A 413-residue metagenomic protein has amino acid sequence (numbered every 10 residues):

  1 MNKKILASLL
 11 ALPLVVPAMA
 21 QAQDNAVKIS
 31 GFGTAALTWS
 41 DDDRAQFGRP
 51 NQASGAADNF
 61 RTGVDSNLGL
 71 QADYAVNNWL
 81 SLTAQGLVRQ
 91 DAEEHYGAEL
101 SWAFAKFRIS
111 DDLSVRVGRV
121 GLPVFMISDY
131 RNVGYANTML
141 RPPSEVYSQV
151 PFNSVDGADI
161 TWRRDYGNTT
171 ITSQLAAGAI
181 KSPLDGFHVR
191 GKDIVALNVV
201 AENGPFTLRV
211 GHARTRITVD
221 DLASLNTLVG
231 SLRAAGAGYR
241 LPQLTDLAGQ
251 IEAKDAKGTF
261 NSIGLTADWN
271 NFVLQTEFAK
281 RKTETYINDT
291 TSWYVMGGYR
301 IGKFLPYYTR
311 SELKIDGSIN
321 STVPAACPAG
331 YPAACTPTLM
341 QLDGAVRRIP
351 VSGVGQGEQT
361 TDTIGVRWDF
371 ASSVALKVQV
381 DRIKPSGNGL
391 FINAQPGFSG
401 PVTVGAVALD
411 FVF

Functional and structural regions predicted by a protein language model:
M1-K4: Positively charged n-region of N-terminal signal peptides that target proteins for export
L6, L10-V15, M19-R61, T218-D221 (+1 more regions): Outer-membrane beta-barrel biogenesis signature
L10, A45-G48, Y130-V133, F391-N393: Short, glycine/charged-enriched secondary-structure capping and boundary segments
A11, A20, N59-R61, D73 (+11 more regions): Residues embedded in well-ordered secondary-structure elements
D24, R61-D65, H95-L100, P151-N153 (+6 more regions): Transmembrane beta-barrel outer-membrane domains
N25-S40, N59-P183, G191-T215, Y299-D316: Outer membrane beta-barrel
D42-R44, A56-A57, F104-R108, R214 (+1 more regions): Outer-membrane beta-barrel pore domains
Y130-P142, S224-A237: Short, flexible helix-coil linker/hinge segments at the edges of structured domains or between repeats
